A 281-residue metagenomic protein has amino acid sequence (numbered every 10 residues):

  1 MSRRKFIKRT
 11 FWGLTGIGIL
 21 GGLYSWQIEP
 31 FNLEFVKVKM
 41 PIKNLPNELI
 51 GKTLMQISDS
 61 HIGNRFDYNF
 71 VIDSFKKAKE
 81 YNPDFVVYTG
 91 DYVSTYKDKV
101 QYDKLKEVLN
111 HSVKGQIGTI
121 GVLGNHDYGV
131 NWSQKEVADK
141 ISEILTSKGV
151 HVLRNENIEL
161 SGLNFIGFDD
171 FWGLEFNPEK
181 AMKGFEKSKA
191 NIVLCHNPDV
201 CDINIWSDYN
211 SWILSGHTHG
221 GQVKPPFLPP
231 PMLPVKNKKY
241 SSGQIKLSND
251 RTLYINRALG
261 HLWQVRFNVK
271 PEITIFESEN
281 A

Functional and structural regions predicted by a protein language model:
M1-I17: N-terminal secretory signal peptides and thylakoid transit peptides that target proteins across membranes
L20-M55, R65-N69, D73-K76: C-terminal segment of N-terminal export signals and the immediately downstream linker at the start of the mature
I42-M55, V150, N157-I166, L247-L253: Beta-strand-turn-beta hairpins that frame and shape the catalytic cleft of phosphate-ester-processing enzymes
K52-K140: Membrane-embedded segments
I57-S58, V86-G90, T119-N125, L153-R154 (+3 more regions): Active-site neighborhood of phospho(di)ester-bond hydrolases with catalytic His/Asp-centered motifs
H61, Y92-V93, H126-D127, N157-I158 (+4 more regions): Catalytic metal-binding/acid-base residues of hydrolase active sites
K104-P178, K183-F185: Extended active-site neighborhood of metal-dependent phosphoesterases/phosphodiesterases
P198-I275: Conserved beta-sheet core of the metallophosphoesterase superfamily
